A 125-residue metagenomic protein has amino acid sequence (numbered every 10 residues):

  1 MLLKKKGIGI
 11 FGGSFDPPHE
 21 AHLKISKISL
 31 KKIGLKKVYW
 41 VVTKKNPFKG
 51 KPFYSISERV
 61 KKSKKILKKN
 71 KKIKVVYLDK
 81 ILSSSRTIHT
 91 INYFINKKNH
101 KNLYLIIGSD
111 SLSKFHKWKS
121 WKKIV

Functional and structural regions predicted by a protein language model:
M1-V125: Nucleotidyltransferase catalytic core that binds NTPs
